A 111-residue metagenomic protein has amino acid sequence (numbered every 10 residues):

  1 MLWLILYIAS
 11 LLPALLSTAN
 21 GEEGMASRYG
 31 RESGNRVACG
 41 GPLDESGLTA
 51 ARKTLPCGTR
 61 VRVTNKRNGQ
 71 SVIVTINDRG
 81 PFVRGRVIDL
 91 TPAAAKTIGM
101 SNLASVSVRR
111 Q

Functional and structural regions predicted by a protein language model:
L2-Q111: Secreted/periplasmic proteins
